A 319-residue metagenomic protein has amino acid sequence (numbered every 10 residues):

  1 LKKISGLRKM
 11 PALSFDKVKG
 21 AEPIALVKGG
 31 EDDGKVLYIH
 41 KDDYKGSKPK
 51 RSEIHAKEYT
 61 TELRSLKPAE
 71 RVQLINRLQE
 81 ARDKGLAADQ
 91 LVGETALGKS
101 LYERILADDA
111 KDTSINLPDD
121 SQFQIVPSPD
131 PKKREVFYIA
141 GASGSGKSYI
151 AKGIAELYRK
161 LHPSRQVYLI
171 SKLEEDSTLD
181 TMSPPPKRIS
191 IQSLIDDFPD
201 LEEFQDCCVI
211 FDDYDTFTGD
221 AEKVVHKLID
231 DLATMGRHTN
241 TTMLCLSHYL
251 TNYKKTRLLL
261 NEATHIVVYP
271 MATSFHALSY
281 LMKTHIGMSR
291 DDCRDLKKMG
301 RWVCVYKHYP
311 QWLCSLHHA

Functional and structural regions predicted by a protein language model:
L1-K2: Histidine-centered divalent-metal-coordination microenvironment in nucleic-acid enzymes
D16-I125: N-terminal pre-Walker A segment at the start of P-loop NTPase domains
D83, A96-S100, A110-S114, P118-Q122 (+5 more regions): Conformational switch/transducer regions in large eukaryotic molecular machines and scaffolds
Q124-R134: Phosphate-binding P-loop
R134-L157, K172-D176, I189-R290: Conserved P-loop NTPase motor cores
E156-V167: Post-Walker A helix-loop "phosphate-sensing" segment adjacent to the P-loop in P-loop NTPases
S177-K187: Short, aromatic/basic amphipathic alpha-helical patches
S289-A319: Conserved AAA+ ATPase small/helical "lid" subdomain
